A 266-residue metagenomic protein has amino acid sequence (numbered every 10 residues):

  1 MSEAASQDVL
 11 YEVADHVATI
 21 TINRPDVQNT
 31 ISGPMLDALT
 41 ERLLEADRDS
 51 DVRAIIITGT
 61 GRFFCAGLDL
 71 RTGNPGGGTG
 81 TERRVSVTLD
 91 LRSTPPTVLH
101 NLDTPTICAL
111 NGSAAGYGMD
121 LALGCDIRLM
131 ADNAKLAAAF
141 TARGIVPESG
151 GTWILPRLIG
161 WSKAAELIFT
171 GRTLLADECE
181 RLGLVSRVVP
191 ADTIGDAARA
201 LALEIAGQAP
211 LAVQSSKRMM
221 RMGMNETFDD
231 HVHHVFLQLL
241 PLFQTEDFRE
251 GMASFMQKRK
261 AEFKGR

Functional and structural regions predicted by a protein language model:
M1-Q7, A253-R266: Terminal low-complexity tails and localization/encapsulation signals of metabolic enzymes
M1-T60: Conserved CoA-thioester-binding segment of acyl-CoA-metabolizing enzymes
P25, L129-A134, V185-E246, E262-R266: C-terminal long alpha-helix characteristic of the crotonase
D37, G59-V98, A114, A142-G144 (+1 more regions): Glycine- (often His-adjacent) and acidic-residue-rich active-site loop that binds/positions the CoA thioester
T94-D103, C108-A109, A115-F169, L182 (+2 more regions): CoA-thioester-processing core
R172-E178: Acidic, divalent-metal-coordinating active-site segment for phosphoryl/phosphodiester hydrolysis, typified by short
